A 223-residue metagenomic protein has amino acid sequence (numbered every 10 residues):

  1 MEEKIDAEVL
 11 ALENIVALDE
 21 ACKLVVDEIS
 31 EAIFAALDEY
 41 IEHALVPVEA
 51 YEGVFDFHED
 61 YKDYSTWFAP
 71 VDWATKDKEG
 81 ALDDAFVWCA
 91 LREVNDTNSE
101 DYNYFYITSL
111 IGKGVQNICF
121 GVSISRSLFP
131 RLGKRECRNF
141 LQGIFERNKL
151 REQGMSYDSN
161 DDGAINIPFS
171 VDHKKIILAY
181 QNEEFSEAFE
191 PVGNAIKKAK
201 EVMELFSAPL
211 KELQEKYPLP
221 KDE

Functional and structural regions predicted by a protein language model:
M1-L110: Charge-rich, low-complexity N-terminal segments
I5-S30, L128-Q153, H173-K221: Ampiphathic alpha-helical segments that act as solvent-exposed interaction surfaces
F34, Y40, F55-F57, F68 (+10 more regions): Phenylalanine-focused residue identity feature
E49-D56, D60, D158-I176, P220-E223: Long, low-complexity or tandemly repetitive, helically biased scaffold regions used for multimeric assembly/adhesion
D83-S170: Short, internal acidic amphipathic alpha-helical interface segments that mediate docking to partner proteins
